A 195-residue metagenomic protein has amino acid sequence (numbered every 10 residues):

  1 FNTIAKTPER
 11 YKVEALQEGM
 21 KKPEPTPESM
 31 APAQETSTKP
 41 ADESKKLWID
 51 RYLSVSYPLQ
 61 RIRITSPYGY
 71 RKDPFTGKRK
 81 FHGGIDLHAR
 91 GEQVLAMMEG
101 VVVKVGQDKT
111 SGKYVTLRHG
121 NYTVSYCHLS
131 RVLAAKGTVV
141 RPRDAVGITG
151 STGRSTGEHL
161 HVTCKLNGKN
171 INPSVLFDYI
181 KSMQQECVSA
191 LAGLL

Functional and structural regions predicted by a protein language model:
R10-K113, P142, L194-L195: Surface-exposed, glycine-biased beta-strand/turn segments
R51, R90, R118-G120, N167: Short strand-coil-strand connectors
H82, H128, H159-T163: Histidine-centered divalent metal-coordination motifs
L95-A96, V105, G120-R143: Short histidine-centered loop motifs in beta-beta connectors
A96, L117, C164: Short aromatic-centered micro-motifs
Q107, A145, G150-S151: Short, surface-exposed secondary-structure boundary micro-motifs
T110-T116, E158-L160: Short aromatic-glycine-enriched beta-strand elements
A135, P142, T163-L195: Acidic, glycine-rich catalytic/binding loops that coordinate metals and/or anionic ligands
